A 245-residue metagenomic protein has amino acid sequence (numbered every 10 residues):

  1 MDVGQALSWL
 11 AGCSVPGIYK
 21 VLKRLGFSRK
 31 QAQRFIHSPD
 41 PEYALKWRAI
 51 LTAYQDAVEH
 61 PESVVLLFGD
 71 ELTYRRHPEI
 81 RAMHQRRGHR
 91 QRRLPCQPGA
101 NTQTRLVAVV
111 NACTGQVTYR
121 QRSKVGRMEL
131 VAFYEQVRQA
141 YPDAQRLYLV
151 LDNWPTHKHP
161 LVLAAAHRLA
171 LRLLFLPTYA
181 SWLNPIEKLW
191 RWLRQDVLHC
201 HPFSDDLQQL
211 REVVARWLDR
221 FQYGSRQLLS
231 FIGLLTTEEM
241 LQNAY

Functional and structural regions predicted by a protein language model:
M1-P39, V65, L72-Y74: Conserved short alpha-helical interface segments
V3, I18, D70, A108-V109 (+5 more regions): Generic structural signal for small/hydrophobic residues in well-ordered secondary structure, especially within
G4, G12, K46-E135, L235 (+1 more regions): Extended, low-complexity cationic-aromatic segments
G17, S63-V64, E187-Y245: C-terminal anion-handling pockets and recognition modules
P41, D152-N153, L174-D196, L207-L210: RNase H-like two-metal-ion nuclease catalytic core shared by retroviral integrases and related mobile-element nucleases
Q91-G99, L169-P185, P202: RNase H-like polynucleotidyl transferase catalytic core
Q145-K158, N184: Acidic/histidine-rich, metal-coordinating catalytic segments
H159-R168: Short, aromatic/basic amphipathic alpha-helical patches
